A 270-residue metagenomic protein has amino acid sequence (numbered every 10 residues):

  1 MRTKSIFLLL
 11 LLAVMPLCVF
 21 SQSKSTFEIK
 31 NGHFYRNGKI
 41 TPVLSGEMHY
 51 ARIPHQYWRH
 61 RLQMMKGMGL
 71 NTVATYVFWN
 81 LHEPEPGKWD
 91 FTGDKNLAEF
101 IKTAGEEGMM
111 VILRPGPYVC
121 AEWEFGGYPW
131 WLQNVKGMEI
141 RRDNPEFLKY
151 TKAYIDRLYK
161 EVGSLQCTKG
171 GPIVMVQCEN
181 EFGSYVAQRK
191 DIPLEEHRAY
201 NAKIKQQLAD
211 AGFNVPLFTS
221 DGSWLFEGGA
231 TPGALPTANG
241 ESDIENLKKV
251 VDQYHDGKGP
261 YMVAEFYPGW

Functional and structural regions predicted by a protein language model:
M1-S23: Bacterial Sec-dependent N-terminal signal peptides
F20-T72, K102, E106, M110: N-terminal carbohydrate-binding accessory modules
P42, G69-N71, G105-V111, C167-V174 (+3 more regions): Short, well-ordered coil/turn segments that N-cap beta-strands
W58-G126, W130-W131, K205-D210: Aromatic-lined substrate-binding rim segments of carbohydrate-active enzymes
G93-L113, V135-I173, Q207: An active-site-proximal structural segment forming one wall of the substrate-binding cleft that immediately precedes
L97, W131-L148, H197-F218, P232-K248: Acidic, His- and aromatic-enriched active-site or binding-groove loops in soluble protein domains that engage sugars
F147-T231: Active-site neighborhood of glycoside hydrolase catalytic domains
E181-K190, G257-W270: Active-site clefts of carbohydrate-active enzymes
